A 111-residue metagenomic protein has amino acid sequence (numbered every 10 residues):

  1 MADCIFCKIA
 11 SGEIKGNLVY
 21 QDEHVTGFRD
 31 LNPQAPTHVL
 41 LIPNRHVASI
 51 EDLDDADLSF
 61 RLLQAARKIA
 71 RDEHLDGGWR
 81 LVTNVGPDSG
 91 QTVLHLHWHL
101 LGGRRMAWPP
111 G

Functional and structural regions predicted by a protein language model:
M1-G111: HIT superfamily nucleotide-processing domains
